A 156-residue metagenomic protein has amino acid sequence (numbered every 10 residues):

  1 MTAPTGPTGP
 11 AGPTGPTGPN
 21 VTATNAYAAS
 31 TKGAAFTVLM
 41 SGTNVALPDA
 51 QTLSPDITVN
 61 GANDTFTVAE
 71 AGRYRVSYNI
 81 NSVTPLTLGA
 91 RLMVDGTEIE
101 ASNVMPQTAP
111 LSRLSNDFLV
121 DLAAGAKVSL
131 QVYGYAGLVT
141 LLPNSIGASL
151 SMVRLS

Functional and structural regions predicted by a protein language model:
P4-S156: Extracellular jelly-roll beta-sandwich "head" domains, especially the C-terminal globular C1q domain
